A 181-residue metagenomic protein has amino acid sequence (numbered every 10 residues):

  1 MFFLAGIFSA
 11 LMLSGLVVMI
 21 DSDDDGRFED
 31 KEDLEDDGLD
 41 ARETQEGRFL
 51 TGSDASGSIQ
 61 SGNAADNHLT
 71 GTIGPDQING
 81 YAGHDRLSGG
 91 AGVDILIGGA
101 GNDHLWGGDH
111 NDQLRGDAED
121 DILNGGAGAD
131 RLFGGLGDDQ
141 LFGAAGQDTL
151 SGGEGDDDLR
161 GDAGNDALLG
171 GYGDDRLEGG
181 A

Functional and structural regions predicted by a protein language model:
M1-A5: Membrane-penetrating hydrophobic segments
I7-A181: Glycine- and aspartate-rich repeat motifs characteristic of hemolysin/RTX-like Ca2+-binding segments in secreted
